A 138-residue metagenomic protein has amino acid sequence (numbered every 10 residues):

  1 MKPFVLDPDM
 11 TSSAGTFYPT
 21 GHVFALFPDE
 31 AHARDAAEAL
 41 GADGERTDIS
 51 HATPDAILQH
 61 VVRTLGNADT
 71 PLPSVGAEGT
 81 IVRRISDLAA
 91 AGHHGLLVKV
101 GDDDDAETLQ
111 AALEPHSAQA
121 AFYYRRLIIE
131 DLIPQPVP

Functional and structural regions predicted by a protein language model:
M1-P138: Positively charged, small/polar-rich N-terminal and surface patches that mediate targeting and assembly and bind
